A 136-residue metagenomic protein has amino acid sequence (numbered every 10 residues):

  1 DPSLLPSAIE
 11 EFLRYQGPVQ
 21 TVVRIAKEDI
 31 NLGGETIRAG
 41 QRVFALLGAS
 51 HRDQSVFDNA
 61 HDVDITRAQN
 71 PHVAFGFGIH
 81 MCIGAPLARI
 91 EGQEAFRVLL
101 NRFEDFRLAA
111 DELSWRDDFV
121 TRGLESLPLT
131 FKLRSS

Functional and structural regions predicted by a protein language model:
D1-S136: Cytochrome P450
